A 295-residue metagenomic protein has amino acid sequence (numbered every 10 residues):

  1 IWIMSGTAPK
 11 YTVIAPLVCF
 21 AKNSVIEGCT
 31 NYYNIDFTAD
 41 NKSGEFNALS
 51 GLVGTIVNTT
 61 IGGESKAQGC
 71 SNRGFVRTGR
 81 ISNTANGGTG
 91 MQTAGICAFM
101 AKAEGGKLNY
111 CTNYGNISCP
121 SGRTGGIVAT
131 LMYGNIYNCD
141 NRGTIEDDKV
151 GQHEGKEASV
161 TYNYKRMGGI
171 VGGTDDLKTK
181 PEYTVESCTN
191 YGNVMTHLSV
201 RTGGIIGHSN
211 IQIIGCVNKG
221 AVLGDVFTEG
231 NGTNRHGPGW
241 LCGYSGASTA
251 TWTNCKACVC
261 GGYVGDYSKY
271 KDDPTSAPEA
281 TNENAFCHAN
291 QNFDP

Functional and structural regions predicted by a protein language model:
I1-P295: Predominantly extracellular beta-rich ligand-binding scaffolds that present long acidic/polar faces for carbohydrate
